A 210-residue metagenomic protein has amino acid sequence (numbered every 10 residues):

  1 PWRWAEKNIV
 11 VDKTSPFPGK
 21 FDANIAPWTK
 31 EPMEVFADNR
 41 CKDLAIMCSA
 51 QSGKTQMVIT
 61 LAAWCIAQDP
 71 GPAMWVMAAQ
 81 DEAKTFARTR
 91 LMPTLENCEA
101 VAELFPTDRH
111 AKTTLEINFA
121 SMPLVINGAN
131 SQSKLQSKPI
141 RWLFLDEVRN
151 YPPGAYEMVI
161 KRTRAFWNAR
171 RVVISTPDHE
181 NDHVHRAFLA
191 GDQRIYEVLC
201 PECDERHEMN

Functional and structural regions predicted by a protein language model:
P1-N210: Phosphate/NTP-binding elements of NTP-utilizing enzymes
